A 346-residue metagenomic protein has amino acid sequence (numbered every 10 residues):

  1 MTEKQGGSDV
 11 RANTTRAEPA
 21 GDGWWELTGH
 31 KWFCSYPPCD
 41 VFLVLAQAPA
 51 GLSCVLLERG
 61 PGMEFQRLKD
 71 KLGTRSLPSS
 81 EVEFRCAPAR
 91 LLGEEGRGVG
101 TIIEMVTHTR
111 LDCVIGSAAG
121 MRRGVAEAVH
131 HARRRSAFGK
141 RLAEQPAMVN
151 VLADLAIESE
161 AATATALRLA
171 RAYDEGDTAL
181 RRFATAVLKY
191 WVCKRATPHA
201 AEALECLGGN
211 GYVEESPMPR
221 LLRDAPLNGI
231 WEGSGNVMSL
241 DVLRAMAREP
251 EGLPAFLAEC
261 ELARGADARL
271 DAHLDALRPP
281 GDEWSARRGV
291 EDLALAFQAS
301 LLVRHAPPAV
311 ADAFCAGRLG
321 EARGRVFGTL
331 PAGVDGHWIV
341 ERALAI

Functional and structural regions predicted by a protein language model:
M1-G23, L167-T178, T185, A200 (+1 more regions): Internal maturation/activation junctions in enzymes
W24, T28-M63: A short core secondary-structure module
G60-G62, E81-T109, A126-A143, P250 (+1 more regions): A glycine-rich, basic-preceded beta-loop-alpha segment at the flavin cofactor/substrate interface of flavin-utilizing
L68, L92-M105, H130-P146, R168-L180 (+2 more regions): Conserved catalytic-core motifs characterized by acidic clusters
E160-K189, L204-E205, R278-V290, V303: C-terminal helix-coil-helix/basic helical segment that borders enzyme active sites and/or dimer interfaces and provides
R182-A258, D312, A316, E321-I346: Alpha-helix capping/hinge segments and adjacent helical runs
E259-I346: C-terminal amphipathic alpha-helical interaction region
